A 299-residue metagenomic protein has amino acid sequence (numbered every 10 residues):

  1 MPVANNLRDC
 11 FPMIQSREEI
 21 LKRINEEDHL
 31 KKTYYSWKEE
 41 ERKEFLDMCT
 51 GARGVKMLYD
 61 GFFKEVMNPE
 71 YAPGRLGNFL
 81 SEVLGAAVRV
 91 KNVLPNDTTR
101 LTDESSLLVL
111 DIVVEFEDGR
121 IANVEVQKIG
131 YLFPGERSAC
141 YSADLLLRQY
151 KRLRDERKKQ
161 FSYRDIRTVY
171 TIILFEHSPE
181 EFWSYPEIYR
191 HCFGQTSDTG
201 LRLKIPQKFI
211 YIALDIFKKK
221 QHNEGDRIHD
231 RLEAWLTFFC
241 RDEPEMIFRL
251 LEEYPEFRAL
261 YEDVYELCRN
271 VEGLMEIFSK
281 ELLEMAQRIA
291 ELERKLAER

Functional and structural regions predicted by a protein language model:
M1-E298: Elongated, amphipathic alpha-helical interaction scaffolds
